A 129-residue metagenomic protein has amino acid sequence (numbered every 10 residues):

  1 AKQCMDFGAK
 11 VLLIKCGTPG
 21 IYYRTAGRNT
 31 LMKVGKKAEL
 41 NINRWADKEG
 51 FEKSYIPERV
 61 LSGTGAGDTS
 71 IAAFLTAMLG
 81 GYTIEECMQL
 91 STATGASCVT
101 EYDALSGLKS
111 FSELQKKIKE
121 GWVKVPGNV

Functional and structural regions predicted by a protein language model:
A1-V129: Conserved phosphate-binding/catalytic region of the ribokinase-like
